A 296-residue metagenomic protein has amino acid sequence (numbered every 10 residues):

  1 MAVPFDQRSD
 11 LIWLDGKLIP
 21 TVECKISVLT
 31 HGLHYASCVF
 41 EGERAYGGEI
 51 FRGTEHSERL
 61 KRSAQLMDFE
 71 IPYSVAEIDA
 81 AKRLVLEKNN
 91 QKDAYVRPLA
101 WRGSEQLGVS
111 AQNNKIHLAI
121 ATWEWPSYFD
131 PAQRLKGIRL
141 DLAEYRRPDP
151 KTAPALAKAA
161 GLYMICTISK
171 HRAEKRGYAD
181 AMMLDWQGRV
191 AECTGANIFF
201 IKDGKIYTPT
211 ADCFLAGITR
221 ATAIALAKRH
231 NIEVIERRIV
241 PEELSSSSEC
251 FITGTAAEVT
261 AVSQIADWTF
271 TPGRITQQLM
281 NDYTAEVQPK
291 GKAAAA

Functional and structural regions predicted by a protein language model:
M1-L84, V109-A296: Helix-start/capping segments and mature chain N-termini
I78-Q106, W123: Short, acidic/charged, Gly/Pro-enriched secondary-structure junctions
